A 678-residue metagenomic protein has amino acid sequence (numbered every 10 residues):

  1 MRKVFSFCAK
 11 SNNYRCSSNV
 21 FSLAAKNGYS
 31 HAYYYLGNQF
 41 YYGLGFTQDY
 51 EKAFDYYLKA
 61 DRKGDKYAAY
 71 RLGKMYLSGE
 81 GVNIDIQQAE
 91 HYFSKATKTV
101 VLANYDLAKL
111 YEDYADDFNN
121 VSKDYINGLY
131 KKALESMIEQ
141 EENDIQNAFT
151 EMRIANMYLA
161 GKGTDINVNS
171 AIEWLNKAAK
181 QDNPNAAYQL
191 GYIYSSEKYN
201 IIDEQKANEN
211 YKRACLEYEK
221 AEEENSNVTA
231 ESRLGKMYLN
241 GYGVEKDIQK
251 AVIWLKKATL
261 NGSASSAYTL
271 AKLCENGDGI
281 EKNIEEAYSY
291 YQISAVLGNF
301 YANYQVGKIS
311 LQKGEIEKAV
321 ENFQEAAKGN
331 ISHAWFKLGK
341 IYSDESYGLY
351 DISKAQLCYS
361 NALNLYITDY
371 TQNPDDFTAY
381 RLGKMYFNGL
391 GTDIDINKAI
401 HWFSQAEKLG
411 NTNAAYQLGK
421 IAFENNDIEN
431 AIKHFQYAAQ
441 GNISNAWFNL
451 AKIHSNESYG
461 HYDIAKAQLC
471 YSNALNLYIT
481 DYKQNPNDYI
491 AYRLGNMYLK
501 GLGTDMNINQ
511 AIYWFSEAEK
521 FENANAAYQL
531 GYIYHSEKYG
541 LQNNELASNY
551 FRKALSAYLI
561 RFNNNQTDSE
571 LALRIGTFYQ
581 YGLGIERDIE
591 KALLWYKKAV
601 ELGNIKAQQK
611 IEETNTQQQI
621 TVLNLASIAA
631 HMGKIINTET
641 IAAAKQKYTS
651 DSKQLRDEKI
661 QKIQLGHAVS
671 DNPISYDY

Functional and structural regions predicted by a protein language model:
R2-C8, Y35-Y42, A69-S78, D106-A115 (+16 more regions): Hydrophobic face of amphipathic alpha-helices that form TPR/SEL1-like repeat modules and related alpha-solenoid
N12-N13, K26-Y29, Y42-L44, K63-D65 (+31 more regions): Short helix-capping/linker turns of helical repeat alpha-solenoids
D106-D113, F149-T150, V306, Y370-T371 (+5 more regions): TPR/TPR-like alpha-solenoid helical repeat scaffolds
Q181, K198, N240, N276 (+5 more regions): Thr-biased low-complexity repeat/linker tracts and other Thr-enriched repetitive architectures
